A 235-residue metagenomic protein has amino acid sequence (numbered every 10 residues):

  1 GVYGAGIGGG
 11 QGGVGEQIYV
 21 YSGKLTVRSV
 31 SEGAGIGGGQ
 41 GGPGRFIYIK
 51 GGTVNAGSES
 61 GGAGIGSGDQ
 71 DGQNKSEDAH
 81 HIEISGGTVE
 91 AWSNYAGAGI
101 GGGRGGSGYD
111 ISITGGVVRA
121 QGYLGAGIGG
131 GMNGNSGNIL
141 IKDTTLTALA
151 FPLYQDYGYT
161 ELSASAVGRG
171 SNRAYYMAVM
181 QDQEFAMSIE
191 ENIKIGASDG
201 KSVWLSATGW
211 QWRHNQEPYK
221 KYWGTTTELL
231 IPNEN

Functional and structural regions predicted by a protein language model:
G1-N235: A composition-driven surface/loop motif
